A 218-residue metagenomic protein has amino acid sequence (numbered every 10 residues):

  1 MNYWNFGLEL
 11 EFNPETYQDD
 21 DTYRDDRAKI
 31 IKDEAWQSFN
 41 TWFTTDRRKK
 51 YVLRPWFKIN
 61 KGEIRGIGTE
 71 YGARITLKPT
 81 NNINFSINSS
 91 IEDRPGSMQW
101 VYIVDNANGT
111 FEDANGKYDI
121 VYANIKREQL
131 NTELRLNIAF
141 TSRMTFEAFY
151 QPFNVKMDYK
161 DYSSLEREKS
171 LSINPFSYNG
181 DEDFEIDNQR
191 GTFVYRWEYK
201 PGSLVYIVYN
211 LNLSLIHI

Functional and structural regions predicted by a protein language model:
M1-I216: Exposed, low-structure sequence patches enriched in small/polar residues
